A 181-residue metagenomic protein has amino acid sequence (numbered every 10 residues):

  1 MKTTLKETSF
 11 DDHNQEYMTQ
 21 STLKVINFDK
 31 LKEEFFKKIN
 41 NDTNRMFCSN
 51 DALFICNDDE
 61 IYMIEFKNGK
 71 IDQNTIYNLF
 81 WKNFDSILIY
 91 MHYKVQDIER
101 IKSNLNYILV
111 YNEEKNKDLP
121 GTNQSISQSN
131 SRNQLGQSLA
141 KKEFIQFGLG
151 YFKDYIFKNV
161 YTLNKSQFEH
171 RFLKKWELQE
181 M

Functional and structural regions predicted by a protein language model:
M1-R45, C56: Acidic-basic catalytic patches of nuclease active cores, encompassing PD-(D/E)XK and other metal-cofactor nuclease
C48: Beta-rich catalytic cores
A52-F54, E60-N68, S86: Conserved catalytic cores of phosphodiester-cleaving nucleases, focusing on short active-site segments
N68-K117, Q124-S125, S138: Catalytic cores of nucleic-acid endonucleases
L105-F172: Short, low-complexity, polybasic intrinsically disordered segments
K174-M181: A hydrophobic membrane-anchoring alpha-helix module
